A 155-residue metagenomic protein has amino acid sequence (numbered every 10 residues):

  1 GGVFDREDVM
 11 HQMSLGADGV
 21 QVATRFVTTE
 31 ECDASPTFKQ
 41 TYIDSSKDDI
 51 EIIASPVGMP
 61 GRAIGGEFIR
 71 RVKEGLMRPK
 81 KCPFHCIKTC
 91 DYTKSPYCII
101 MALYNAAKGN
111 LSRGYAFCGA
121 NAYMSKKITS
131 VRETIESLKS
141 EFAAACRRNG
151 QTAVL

Functional and structural regions predicted by a protein language model:
F4-L155: Conserved active-site-proximal phosphate/metal-binding subdomains
